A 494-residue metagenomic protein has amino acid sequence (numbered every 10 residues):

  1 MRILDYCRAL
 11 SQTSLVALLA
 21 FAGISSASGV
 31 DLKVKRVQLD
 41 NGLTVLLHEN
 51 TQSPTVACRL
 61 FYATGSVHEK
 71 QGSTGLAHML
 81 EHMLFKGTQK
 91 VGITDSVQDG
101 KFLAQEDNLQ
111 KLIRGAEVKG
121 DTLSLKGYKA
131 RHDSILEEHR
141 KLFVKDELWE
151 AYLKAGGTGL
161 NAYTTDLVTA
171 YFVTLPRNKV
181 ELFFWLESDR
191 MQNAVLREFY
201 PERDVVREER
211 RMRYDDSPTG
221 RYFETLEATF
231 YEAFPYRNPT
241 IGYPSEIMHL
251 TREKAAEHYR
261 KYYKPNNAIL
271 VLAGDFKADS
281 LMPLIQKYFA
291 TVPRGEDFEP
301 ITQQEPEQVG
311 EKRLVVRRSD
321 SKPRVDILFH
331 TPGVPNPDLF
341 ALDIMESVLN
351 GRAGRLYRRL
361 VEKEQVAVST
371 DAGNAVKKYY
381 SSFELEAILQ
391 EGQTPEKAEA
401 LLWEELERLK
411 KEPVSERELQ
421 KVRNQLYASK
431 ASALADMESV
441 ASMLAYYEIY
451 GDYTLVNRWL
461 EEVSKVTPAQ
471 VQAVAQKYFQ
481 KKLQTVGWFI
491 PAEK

Functional and structural regions predicted by a protein language model:
M1-A9: N-terminal secretory signal peptides that target proteins for export/translocation
L4, S25-L47, I269, K277-R317 (+1 more regions): Proteolytic maturation boundary segments
S11-G23: Bacterial N-terminal signal peptides
H48, S53-E69, L76-A77, I93-D189 (+5 more regions): M16 family metallopeptidases and their MPP-like homologs
T74-K86: Active-site recognition of the HExxH zinc-binding catalytic motif
R190-E198, R207, R211-D215, F230-I241 (+4 more regions): An aromatic/glycine/proline-enriched structural segment found at the starts of mature extracellular/organellar domains
